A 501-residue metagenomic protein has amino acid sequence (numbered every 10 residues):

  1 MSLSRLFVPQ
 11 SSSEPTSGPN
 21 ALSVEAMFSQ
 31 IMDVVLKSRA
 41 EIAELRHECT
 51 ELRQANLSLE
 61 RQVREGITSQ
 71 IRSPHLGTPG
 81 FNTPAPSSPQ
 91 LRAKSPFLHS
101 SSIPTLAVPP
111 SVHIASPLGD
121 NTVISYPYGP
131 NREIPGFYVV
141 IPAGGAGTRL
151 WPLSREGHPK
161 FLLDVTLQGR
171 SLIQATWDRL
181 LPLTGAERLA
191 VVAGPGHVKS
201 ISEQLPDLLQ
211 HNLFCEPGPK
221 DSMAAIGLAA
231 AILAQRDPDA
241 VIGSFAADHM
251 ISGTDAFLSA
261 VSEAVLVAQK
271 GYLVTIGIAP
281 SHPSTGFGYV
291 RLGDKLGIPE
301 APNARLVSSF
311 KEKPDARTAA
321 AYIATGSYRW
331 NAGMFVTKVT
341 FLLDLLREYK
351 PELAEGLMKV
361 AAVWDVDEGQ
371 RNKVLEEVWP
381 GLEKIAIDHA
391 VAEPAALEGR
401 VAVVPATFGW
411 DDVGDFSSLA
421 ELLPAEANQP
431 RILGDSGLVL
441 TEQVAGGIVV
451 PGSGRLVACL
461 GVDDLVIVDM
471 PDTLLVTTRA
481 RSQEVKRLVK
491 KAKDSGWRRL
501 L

Functional and structural regions predicted by a protein language model:
M1-G136, T340-L501: Left-handed beta-helix
R5-Q10, E14-P15, Q210-L296, L343 (+1 more regions): Conserved beta-loop-beta/alpha segment of the NTase-like Rossmann-fold superfamily that binds/positions NTPs
V24, L36-S38, E51, S58 (+7 more regions): N-terminal glycine-rich phosphate-binding loop and ensuing alpha1 helix
P142-A143, V192, G243-A246, T275-A279 (+3 more regions): Short beta-strand segments
I173, A229, D248, V290 (+3 more regions): Residue-level signal for inorganic ion chemistry
E187-R188, V241, R400: Residues at the starts of beta-strands that form the adenosine-phosphate
G293-R329: A short, charged helix-loop
Y328-V339: Short loop-to-beta-strand entry elements in the cores of soluble alpha/beta enzymes
